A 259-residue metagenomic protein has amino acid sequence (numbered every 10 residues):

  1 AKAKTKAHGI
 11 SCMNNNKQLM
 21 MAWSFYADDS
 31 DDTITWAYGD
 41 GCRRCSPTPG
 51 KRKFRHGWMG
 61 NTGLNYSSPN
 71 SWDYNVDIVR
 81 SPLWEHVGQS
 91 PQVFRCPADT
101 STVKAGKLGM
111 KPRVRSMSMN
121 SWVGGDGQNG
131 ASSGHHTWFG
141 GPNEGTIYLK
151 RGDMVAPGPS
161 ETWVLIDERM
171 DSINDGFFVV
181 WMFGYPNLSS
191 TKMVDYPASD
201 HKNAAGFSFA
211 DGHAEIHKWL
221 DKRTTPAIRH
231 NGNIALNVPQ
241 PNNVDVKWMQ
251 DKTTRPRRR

Functional and structural regions predicted by a protein language model:
A1-N14: Amphipathic alpha-helical segments typified by the pilin-like N-terminal helix that continues immediately C-terminal
C12-R259: Short, well-structured segments within or immediately adjacent to enzyme catalytic domains that line ligand-binding
